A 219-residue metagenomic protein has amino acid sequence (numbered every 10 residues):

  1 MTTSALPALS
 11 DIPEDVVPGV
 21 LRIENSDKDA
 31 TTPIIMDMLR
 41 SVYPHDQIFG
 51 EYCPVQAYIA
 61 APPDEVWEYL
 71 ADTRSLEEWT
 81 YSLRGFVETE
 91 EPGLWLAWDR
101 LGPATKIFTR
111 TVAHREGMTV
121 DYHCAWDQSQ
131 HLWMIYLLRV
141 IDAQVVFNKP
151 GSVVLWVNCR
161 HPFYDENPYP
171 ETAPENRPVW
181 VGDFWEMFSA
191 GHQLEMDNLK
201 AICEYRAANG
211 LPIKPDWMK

Functional and structural regions predicted by a protein language model:
T2-E91: Hydrophobic ligand-binding cavity/cleft-lining segments
L6, A125-L194, L199-A201, G210: Beta-strand/loop substructures that line and gate deep hydrophobic ligand-binding cavities in soluble
L9-D11, L211-K219: Charge-rich (especially acidic), low-complexity segments
V17-G19, C53-V55, I107-T109, Y122 (+2 more regions): Hydrophobic residues positioned within well-ordered beta-strands of beta-sheet architectures
A61-P63, R115, A143-V146: Short loop segments at secondary-structure junctions
R74-Y81, F86-I135, F147-N148, I202-R206: Glycine-rich portal/gate segments that line the openings of hydrophobic small-molecule binding cavities
